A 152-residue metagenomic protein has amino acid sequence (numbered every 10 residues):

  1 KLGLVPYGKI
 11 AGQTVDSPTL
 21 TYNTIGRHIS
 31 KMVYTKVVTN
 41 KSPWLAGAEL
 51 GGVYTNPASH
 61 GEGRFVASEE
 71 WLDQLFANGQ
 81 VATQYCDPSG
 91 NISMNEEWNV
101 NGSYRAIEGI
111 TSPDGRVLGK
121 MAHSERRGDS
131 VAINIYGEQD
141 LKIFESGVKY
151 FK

Functional and structural regions predicted by a protein language model:
K1-S42, E145: Cysteine-nucleophile active-site neighborhood
M32, V37-K152: C-terminal and late-domain segments of enzyme folds
